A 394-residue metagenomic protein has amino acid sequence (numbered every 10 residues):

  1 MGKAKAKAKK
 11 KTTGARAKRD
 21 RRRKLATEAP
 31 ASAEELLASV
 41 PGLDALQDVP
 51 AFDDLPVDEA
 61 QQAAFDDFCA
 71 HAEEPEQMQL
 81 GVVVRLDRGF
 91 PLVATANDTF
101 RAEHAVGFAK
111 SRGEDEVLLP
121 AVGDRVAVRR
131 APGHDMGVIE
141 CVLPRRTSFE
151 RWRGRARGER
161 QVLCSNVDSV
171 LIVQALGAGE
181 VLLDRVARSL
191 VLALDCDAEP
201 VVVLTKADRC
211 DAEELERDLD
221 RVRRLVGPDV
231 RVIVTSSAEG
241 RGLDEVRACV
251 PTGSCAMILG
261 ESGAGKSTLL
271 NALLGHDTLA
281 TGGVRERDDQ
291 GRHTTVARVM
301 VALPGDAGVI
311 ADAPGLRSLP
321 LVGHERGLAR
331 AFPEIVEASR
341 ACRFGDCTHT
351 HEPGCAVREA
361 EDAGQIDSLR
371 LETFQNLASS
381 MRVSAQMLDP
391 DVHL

Functional and structural regions predicted by a protein language model:
K3-F52, E74-Q77, E114-R125, R130-A131 (+5 more regions): Helix-rich effector regions associated with P-loop NTPase G domains
E76-G89: Structural detector for short beta-strands of small beta-barrel domains
P91-T95, A102, V128, I139: SH3/SH3-like beta-barrel fold
L92, A121, V138, G158 (+2 more regions): Switch/coupling subdomain of P-loop NTPase systems
T99-L119: Beta-strand/loop nucleic-acid-binding surfaces
P132-E150, L163-A187, V201, A207-E213: Conserved Switch II/interswitch segment of TRAFAC-class P-loop GTPases
E199, R209-A264: Canonical P-loop GTPase G-domain recognition
S267, A272: Walker A/P-loop
